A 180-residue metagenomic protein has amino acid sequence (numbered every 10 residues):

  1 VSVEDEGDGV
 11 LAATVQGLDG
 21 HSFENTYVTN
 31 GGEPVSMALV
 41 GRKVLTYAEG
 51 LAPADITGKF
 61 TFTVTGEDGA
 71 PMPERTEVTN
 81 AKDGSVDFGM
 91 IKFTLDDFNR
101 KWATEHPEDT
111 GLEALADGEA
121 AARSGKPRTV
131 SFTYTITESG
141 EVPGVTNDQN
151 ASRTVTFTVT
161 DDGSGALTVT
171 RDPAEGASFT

Functional and structural regions predicted by a protein language model:
V1-T180: Solvent-exposed loop/turn and edge beta-strand elements of beta-rich ligand-binding domains
